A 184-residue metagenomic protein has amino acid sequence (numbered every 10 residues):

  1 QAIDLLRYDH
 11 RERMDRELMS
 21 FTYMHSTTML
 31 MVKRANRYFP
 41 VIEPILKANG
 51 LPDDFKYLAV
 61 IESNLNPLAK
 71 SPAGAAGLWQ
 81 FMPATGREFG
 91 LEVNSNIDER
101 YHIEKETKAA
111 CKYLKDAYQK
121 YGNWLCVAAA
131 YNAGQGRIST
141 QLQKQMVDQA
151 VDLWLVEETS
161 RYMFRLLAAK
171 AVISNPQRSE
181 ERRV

Functional and structural regions predicted by a protein language model:
Q1-G50: An acidic, Gly/Ser/Thr/Pro-rich helix-cap/linker signature
L18-V32, P44-I45, P67-P72, V93-E104 (+2 more regions): Second-shell loop/turn segments in exported
L51-L68, V127-N132: Short, functionally critical alpha-helical segments immediately adjacent to catalytic or ligand/cofactor-binding
S63-N66, T85-E88, G134-I138, V172-I173: Solvent-exposed loop/turn segments at secondary-structure junctions within structured extracellular/periplasmic domains
A73-S95, T107-A109, L114, I138-Q141: Substrate-binding/active-site groove segments that recognize and process beta-1,4-linked N-acetyl-hexosamine
L114-Q141: Catalytic and binding regions of secreted/periplasmic enzymes and modules that target cell-wall glycans
E157-R178: Catalytic cores of secreted or luminal carbohydrate-active enzymes
E181-V184: Conserved small/polar residues in nucleotide/adenosyl-binding loops
